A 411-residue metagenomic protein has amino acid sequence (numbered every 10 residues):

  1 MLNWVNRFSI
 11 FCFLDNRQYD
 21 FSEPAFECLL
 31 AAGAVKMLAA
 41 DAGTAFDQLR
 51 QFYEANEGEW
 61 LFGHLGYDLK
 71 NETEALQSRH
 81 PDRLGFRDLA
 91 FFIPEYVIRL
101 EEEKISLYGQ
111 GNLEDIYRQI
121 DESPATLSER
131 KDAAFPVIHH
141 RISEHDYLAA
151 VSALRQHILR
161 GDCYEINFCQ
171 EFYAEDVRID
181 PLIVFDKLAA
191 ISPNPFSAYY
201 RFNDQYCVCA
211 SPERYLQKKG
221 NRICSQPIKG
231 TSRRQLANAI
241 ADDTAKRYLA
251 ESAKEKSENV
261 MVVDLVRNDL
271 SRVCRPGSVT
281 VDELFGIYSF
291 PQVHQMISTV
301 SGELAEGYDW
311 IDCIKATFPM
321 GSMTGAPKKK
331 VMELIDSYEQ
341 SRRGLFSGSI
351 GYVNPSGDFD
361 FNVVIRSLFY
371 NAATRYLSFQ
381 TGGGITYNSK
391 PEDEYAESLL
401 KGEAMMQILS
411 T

Functional and structural regions predicted by a protein language model:
M1-T411: Extended alpha-helical targeting/anchoring segments, especially N-terminal organellar/secretory targeting helices
